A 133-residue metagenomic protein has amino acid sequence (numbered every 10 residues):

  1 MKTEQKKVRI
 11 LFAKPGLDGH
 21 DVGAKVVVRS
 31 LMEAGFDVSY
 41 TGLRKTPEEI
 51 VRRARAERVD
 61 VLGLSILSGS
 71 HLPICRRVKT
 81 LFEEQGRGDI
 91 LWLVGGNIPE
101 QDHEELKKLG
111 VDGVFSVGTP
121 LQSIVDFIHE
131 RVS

Functional and structural regions predicted by a protein language model:
K2-T3, F36: Short N-terminal helix-initiation segments at or just after the protein's N-terminus
T3-K7, R87: Short, flexible coil/linker segments at domain boundaries that flank nucleotide/cofactor-interacting
K14: Flexible glycine-/small-residue-rich
A24-H129: Cofactor-cradling patches in redox/metallo enzymes
R131-S133: Acidic, glycine-rich flexible loop/linker segments
